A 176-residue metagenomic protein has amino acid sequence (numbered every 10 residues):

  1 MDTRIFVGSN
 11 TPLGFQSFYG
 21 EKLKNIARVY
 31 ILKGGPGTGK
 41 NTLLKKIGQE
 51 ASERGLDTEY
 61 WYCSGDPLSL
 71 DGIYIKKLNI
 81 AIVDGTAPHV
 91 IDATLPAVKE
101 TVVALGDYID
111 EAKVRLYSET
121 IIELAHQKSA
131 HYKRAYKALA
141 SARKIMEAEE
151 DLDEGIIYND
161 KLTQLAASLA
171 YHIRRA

Functional and structural regions predicted by a protein language model:
M1-N10, N25-Y30, P36, E111-A176: Conserved NTP phosphate-binding and transfer environment spanning the P-loop NTPase/kinase superfamily
T3-P12, Q49-I121, H126: Conserved nucleotide-sensing/catalytic segment adjacent to the nucleotide-binding pocket in NTP-handling enzymes
T11-L23: Pre-Walker A adenine-sensing motif
S17, N41-L43, S69-G72, D84-T86 (+5 more regions): Generic local-structure boundary detector
L23, T38-K40, K76: Short, low-complexity cationic-aromatic patches
R28-A51: Glycine-rich phosphate-binding P-loop
L44-G48, A81, A135-A142: Small-side-chain structural scaffolding
